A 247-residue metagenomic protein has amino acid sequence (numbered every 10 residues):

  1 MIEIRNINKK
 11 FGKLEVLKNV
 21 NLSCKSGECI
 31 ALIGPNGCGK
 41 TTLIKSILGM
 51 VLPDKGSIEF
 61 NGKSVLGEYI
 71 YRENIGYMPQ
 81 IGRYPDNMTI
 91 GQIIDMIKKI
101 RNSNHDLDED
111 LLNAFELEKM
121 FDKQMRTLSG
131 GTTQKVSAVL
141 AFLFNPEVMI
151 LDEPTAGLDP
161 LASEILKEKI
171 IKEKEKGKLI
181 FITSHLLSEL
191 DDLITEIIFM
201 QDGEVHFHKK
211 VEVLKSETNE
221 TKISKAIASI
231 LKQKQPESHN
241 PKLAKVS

Functional and structural regions predicted by a protein language model:
I33-P35: The feature captures the beta-strand-to-loop junction immediately N-terminal to the Walker
L48: Helix-to-loop junction immediately C-terminal to a conserved catalytic motif
G56-Y71: Conserved ABC transporter NBD signature motif
D95, H105-M120: Conserved ABC ATPase "signature" region
M149-E153: Catalytic Walker B motif of ABC-type/P-loop ATPase nucleotide-binding domains
